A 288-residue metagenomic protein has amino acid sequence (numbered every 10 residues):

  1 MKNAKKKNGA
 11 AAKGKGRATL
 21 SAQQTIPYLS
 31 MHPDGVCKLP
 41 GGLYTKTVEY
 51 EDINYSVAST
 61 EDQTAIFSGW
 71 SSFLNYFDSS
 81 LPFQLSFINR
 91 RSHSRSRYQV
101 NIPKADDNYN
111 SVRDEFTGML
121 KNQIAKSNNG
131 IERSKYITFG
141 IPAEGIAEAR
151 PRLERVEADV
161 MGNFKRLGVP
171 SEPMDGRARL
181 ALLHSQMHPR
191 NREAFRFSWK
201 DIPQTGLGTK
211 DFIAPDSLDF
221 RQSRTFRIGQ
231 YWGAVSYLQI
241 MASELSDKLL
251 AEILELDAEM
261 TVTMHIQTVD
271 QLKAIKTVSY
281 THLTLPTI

Functional and structural regions predicted by a protein language model:
M1-P286: Extended, folded cores of ATP/NTP-driven motor/assembly subunits in large transport and secretion machines
